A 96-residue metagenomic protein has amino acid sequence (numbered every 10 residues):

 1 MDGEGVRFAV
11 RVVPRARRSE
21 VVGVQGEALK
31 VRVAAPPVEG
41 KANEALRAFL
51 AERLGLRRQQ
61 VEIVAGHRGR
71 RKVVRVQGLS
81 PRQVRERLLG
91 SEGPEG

Functional and structural regions predicted by a protein language model:
M1-A48, G55-R58, E62-G96: Contiguous, often N-terminal, cationic amphipathic patches that form binding interfaces
